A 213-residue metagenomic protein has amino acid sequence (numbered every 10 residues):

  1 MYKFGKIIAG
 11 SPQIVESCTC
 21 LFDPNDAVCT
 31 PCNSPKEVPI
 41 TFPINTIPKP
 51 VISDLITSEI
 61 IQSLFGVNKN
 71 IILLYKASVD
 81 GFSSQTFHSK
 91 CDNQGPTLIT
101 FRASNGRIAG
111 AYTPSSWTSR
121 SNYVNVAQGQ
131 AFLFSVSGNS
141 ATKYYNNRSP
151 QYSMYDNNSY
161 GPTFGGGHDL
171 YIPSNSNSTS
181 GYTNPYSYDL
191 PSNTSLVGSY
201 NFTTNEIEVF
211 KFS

Functional and structural regions predicted by a protein language model:
M1-I40: Enriched but not universal
P31-S213: Phosphate-recognition beta-domain surfaces
